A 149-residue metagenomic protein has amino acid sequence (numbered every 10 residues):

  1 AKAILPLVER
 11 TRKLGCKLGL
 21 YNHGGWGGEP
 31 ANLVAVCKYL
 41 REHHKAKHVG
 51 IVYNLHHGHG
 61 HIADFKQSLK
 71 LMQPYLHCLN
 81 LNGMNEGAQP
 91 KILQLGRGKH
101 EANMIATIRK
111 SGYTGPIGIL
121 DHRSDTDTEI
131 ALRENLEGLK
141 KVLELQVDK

Functional and structural regions predicted by a protein language model:
A1-A3: Substrate-binding cleft of extracellular glycoside hydrolase catalytic domains
P6-E9, K13-G15, P30-K149: Histidine-acidic metal/acid-base catalytic patches
G25-W26: Acceptor-substrate binding/catalytic loop of class I
